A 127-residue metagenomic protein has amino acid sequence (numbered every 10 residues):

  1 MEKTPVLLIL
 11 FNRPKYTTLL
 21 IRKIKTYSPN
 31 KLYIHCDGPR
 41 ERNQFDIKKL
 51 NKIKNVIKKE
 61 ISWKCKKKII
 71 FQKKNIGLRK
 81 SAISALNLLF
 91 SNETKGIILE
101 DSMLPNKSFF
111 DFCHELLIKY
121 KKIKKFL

Functional and structural regions predicted by a protein language model:
M1-I98, M103-L127: An acidic/histidine-cluster motif and surrounding catalytic segment that typifies divalent-metal-assisted enzyme active
